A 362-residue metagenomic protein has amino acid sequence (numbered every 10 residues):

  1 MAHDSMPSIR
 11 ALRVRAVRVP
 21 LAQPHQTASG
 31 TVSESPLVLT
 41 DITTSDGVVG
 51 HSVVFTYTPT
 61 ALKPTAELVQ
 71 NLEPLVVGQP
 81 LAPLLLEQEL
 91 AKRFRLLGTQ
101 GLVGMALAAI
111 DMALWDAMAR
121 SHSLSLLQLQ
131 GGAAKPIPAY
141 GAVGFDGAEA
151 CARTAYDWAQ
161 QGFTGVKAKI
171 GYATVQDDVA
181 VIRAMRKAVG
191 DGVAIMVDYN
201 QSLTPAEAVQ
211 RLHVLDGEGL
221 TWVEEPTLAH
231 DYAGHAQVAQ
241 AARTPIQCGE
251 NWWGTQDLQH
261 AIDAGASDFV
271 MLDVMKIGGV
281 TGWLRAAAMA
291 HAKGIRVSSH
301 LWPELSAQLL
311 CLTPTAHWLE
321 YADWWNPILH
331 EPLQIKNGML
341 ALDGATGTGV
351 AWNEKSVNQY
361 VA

Functional and structural regions predicted by a protein language model:
D4-A11, R120, L124-K135, L340: N-terminal amphipathic alpha-helix/helix-capping segment at the start of soluble metabolic enzymes
D4-L21, T31-L37, S298-A362: Flexible C-terminal active-site loop/helix
M6, A11, T43-S121: Metal- or metallocofactor-binding catalytic centers and their adjacent structured scaffolds across diverse enzyme
I9, G47, L72, I110 (+8 more regions): Conserved, mostly hydrophobic/aromatic
S52, P138-V143, V166-A168, I195-Y199 (+5 more regions): Hydrophobic faces of well-ordered beta-strands that scaffold small-molecule active sites in alpha/beta enzyme cores
A66-E73, D111, W115-D116, L127 (+5 more regions): Predominant activation on well-ordered alpha-helical scaffold segments within soluble catalytic domains
Q128-A242: Metal-dependent enolase-superfamily TIM-barrel catalytic cores that perform enediolate-based chemistry
H213, G219, H230-M339: Shared catalytic-loop signature of beta/alpha-barrel
